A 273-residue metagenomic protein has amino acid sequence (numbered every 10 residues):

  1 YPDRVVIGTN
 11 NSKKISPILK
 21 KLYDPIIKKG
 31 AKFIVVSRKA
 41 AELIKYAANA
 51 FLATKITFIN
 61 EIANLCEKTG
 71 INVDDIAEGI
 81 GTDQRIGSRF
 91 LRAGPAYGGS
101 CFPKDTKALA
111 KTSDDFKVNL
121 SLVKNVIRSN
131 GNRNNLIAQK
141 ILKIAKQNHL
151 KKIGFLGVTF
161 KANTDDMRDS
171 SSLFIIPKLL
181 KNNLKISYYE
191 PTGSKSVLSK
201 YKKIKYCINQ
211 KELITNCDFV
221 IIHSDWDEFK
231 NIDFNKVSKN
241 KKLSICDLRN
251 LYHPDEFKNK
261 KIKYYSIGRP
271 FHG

Functional and structural regions predicted by a protein language model:
Y1-G273: Structural/interface elements that position substrates and couple domains in central-metabolism enzymes
